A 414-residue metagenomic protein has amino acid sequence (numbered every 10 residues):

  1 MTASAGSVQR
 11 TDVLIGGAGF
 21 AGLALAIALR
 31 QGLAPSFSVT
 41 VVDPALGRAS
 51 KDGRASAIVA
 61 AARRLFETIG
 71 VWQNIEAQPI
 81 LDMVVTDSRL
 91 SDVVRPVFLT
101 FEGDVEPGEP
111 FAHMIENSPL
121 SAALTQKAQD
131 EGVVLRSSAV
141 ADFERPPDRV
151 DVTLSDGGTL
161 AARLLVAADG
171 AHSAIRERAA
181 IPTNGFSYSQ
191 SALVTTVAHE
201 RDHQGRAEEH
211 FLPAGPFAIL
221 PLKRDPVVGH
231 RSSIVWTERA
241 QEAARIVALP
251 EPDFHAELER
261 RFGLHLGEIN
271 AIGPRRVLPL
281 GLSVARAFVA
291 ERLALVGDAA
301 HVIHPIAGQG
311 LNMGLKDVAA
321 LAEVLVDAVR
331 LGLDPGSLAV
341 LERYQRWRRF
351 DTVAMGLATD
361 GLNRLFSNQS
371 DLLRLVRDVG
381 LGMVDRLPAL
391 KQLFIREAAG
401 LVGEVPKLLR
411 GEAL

Functional and structural regions predicted by a protein language model:
G6-G19: Beta1/beta-strand and adjacent pyrophosphate-binding region of the FAD-binding site in flavoprotein oxidoreductases
V8, Q78-R178, F186-S191: Conserved N-terminal helical subregion
A28-R54: Glycine-rich FAD pyrophosphate-binding loop
K51-L90: N-terminal FAD cofactor-binding segment of flavoenzymes
V71, H172-A207, F217, E238-E242 (+1 more regions): Central beta-strand plus flanking loop segment that forms part of the substrate or channel wall within the catalytic
E106-E109, L212-L278: Conserved FAD/dinucleotide-binding core of flavoprotein oxidoreductases
A287-P305: Short FAD-binding loop at a beta-strand-to-alpha-helix junction that anchors the flavin cofactor in diverse
E323-L414: C-terminal helical "tail/cap" subdomain of flavin- and related membrane-associated enzymes
